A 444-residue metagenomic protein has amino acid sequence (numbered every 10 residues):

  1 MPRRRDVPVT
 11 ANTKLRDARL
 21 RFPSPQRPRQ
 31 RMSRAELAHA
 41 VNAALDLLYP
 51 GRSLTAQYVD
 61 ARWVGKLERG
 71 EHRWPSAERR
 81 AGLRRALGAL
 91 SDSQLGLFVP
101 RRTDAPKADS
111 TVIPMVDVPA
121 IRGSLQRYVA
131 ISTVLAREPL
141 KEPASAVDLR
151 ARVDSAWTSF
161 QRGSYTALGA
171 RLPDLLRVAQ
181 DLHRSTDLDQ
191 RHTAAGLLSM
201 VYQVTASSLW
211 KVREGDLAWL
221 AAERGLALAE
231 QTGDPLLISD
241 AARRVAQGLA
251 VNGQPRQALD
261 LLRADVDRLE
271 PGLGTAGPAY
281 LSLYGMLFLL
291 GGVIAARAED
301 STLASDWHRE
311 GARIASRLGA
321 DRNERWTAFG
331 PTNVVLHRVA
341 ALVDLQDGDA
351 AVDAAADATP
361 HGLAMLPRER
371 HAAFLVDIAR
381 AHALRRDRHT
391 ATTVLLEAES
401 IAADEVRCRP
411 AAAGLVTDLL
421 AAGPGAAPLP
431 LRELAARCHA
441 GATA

Functional and structural regions predicted by a protein language model:
M1-A40, P50-Q126, V134-E138, L434-A442: Short amphipathic recognition helices of helix-turn-helix/homeodomain-type DNA-binding modules
P2-R4, K141-A444: Conserved binding/catalytic microenvironments
D17-P25, M32-Y49, V178-S185, V266-L273 (+1 more regions): Short regulatory "switch" loops immediately downstream of catalytic or recognition motifs within protein catalytic
R29-A44, R52-R69, Q190-L198, P278-L289 (+1 more regions): Glycine-rich, flexible loop segments associated with nucleotide phosphate handling
A44, W63-V64, A136, D148 (+1 more regions): General secondary-structure edge motif
